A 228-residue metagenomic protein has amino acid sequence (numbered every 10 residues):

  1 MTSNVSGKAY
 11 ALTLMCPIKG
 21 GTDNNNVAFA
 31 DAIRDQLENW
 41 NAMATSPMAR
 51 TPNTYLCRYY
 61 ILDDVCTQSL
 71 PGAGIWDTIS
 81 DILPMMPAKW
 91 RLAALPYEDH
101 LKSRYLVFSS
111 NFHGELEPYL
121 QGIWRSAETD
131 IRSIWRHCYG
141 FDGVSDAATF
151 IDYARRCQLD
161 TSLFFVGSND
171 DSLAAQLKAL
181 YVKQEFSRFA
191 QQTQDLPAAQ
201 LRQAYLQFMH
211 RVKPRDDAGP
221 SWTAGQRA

Functional and structural regions predicted by a protein language model:
M1-A94, H100-Y105, N111-G114, F150-A228: Short S/T/G/P-rich N-terminal loop/turn motif that feeds into the first structured element of a domain
T45-S46, D99, H113-A148: An amphipathic, aromatic/His-enriched active-site/gating alpha helix that lines ligand/cofactor pockets
